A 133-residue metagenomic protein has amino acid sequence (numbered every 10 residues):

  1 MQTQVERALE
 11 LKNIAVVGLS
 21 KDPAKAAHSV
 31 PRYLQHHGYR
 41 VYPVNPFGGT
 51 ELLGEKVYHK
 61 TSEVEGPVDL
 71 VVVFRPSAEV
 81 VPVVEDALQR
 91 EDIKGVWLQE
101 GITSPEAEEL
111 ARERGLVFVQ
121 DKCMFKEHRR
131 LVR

Functional and structural regions predicted by a protein language model:
M1, E51-G66, V72-P82: Glycine-rich, highly charged phosphate/nucleotide-binding loops
A15-V17: Conserved beta-strand elements of the Class I
S20-A24, R32-L52: NAD(P)-binding Rossmann-fold cofactor-contacting core
H37-Y39, R90-K94, R114-L116: A short helix->loop->beta-strand "cap" motif at the edges of active sites that frequently abuts
D69-L70, G95: Structural motif
A87-A111: ADP-ribose/adenylate-binding Rossmann-like module
V117-R133: Active-site capping/gating segments
